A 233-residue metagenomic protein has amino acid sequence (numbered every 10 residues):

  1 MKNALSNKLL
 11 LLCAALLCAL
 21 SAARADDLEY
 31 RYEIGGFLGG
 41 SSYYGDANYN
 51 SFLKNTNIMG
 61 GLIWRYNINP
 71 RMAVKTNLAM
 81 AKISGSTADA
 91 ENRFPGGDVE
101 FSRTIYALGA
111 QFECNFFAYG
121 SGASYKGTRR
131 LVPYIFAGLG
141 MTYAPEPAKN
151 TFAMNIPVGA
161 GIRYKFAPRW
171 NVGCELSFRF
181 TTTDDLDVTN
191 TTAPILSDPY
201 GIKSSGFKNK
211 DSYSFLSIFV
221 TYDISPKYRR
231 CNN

Functional and structural regions predicted by a protein language model:
M1-E29, I224-N233: Cleavable N-terminal export/targeting peptides
R24-R65, Y213-Y228: Short glycine/proline- and aromatic-enriched beta-strand/turn motifs that initiate or cap beta-hairpins
E29, N67-R71, F117-Y119, K165-A167 (+1 more regions): Outer-membrane beta-barrel channels and translocator barrels
Y30, K54-I58, T104-L108, L131 (+2 more regions): Residues that define the transmembrane beta-barrel architecture of outer-membrane proteins
G36-G40, L62-Y66, A110-C114, A137-M141 (+3 more regions): Residues on the lipid-exposed face of transmembrane beta-strands in outer-membrane beta-barrel proteins
D46-S51, I83-R103, Y143, P147-K149 (+1 more regions): Flexible, solvent-exposed loop segments that connect beta-strands
M72-P147, S217: Gram-negative (and chloroplast) outer-membrane scaffold detector with strong preference for beta-barrel transmembrane
A167-N233: Predominantly the C-terminal beta-signal and adjacent terminal strand-loop region of outer-membrane beta-barrel
